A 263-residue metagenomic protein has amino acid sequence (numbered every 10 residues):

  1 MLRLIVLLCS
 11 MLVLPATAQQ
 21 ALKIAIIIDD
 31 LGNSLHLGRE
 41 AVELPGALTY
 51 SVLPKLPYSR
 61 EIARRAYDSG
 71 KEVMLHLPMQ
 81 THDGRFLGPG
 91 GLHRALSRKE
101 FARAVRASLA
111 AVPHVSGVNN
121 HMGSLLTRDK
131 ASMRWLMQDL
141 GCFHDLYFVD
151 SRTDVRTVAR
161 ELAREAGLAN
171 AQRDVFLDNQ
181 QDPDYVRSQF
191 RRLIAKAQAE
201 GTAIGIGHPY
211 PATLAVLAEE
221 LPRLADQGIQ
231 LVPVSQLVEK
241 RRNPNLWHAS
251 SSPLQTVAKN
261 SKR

Functional and structural regions predicted by a protein language model:
L2-I5, T17-R263: Catalytic-site microenvironment of enzymes that process N-acetyl-hexosamine-containing cell-wall polysaccharides
I5-V13: Bacterial N-terminal signal peptides
